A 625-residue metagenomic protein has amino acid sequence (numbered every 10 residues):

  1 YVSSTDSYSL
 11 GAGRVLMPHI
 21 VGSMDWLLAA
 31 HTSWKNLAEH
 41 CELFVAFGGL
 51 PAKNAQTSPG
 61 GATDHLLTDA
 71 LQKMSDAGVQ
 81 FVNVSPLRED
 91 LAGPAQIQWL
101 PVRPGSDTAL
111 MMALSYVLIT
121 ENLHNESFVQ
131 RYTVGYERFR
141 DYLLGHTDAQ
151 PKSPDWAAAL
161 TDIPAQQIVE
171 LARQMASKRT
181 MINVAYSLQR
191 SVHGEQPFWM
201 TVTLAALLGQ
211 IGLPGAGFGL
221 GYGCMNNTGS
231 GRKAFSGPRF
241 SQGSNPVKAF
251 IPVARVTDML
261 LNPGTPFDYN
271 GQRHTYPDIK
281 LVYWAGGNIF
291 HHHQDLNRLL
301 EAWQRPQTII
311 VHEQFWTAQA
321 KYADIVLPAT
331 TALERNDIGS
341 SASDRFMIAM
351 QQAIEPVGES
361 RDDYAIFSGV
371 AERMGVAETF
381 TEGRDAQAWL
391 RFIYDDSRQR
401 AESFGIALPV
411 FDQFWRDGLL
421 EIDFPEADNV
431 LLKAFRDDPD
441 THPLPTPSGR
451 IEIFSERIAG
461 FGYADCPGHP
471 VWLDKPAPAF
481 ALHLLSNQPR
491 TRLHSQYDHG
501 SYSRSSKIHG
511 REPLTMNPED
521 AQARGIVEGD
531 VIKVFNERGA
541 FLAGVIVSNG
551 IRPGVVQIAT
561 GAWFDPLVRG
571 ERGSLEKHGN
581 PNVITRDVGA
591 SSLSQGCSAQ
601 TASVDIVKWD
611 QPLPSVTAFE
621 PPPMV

Functional and structural regions predicted by a protein language model:
Y1-K73, A77-V84, T108-M112, A205-K321 (+2 more regions): Extended redox/cofactor-interaction regions of prokaryotic respiratory oxidoreductases
S4-D6, L114, V134-L261: Active-site phosphate/pyrophosphate-binding segments
S75-N83, L87-S177: Long, well-ordered, tryptophan-enriched scaffold segments
D90, T317-M350: Flexible glycine/proline-rich, aromatic-decorated loop/lid segments
A95-V102, T330-L333, R345-V357, S501: Short beta-alpha connecting loops at secondary-structure transitions that line or flank enzyme active sites
Y116, L123-A165, A353-H442, L484 (+4 more regions): N-terminal leader/propeptide and maturation segments of large enzyme subunits in energy/redox metabolism and hydrolases
H124-E126, I168, M181-N183, Q210-L220 (+7 more regions): Acidic/polar loop patches that form or flank catalytic/metal-binding clefts of enzymes that bind anionic ligands
D363-F414, H499-T515, E519-V625: Long, contiguous, secondary-structure-rich segments that constitute the structural scaffold of globular domains
